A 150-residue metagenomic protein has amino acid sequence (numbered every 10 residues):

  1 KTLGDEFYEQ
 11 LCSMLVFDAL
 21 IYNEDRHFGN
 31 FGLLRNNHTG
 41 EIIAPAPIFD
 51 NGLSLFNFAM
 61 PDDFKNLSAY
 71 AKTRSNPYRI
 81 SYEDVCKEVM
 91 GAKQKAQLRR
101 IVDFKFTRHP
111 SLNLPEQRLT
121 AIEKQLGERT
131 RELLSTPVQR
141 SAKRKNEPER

Functional and structural regions predicted by a protein language model:
K1-N23, F28, G32-R150: Anionic ligand-binding catalytic core segments
